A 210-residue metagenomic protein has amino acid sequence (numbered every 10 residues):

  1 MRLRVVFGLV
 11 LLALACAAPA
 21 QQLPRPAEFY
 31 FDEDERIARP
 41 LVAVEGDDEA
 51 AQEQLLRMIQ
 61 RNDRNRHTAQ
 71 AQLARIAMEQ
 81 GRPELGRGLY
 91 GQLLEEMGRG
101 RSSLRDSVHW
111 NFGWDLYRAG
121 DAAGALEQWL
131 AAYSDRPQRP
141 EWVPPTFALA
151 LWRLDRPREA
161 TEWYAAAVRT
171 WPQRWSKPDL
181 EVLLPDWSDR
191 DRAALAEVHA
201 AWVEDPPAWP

Functional and structural regions predicted by a protein language model:
A18-Q72: N-terminal leader/linker segments that initiate helical-solenoid repeat arrays
A43-V44, M78, Y117, W152: Hydrophobic/aromatic side-chain positions at a characteristic register within alpha-helices of tetratricopeptide repeats
D48-E49, P83, A122, P157: TPR-repeat structural position
A51-Q52, G86, A125, A160: Single-residue signature of alpha-solenoid repeat helices
A74-E141: Alpha-helical adaptor scaffolds
R99-R105, R136-P144, R169-L183: Boundary/linker segments of alpha-helical solenoid repeat arrays
R169-P210: Terminal, low-structured helical/coil segments at or just beyond the last alpha-helical repeat
